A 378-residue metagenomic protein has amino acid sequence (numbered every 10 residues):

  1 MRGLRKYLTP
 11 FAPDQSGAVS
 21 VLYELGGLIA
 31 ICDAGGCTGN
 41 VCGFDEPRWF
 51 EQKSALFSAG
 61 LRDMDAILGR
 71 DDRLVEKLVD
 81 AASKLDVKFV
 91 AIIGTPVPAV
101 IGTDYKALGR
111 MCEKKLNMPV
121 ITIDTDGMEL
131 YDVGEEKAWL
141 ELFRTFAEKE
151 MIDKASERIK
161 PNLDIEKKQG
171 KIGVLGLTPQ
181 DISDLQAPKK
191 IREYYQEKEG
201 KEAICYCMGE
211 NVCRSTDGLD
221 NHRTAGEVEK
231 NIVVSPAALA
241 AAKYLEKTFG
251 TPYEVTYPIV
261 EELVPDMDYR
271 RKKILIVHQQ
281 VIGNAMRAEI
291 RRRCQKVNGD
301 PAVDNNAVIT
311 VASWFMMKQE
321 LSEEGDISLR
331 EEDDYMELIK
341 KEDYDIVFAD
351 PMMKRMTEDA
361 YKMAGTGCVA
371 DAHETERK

Functional and structural regions predicted by a protein language model:
M1-K378: An N-terminal assembly and electron-transfer interface module characteristic of large anaerobic redox and radical
